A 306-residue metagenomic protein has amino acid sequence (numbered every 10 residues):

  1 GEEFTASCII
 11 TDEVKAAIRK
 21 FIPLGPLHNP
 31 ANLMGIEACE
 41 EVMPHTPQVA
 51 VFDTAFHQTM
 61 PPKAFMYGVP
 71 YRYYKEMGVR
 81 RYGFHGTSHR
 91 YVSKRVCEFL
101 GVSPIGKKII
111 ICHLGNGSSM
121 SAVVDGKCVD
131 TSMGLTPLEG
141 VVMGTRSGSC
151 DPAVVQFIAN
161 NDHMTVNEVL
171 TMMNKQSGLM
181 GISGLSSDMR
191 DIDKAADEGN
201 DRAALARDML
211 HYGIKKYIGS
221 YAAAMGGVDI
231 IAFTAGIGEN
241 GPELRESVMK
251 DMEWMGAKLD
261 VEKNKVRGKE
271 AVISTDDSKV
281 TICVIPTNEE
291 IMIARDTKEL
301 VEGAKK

Functional and structural regions predicted by a protein language model:
G1-H28, P47-V49, A55-A64: Short beta-strand-loop/turn "lid" adjacent to the catalytic site in phosphate-handling enzymes
P26-P30, P47-F52, Q58, I110-C112 (+3 more regions): General beta-strand structural signal in soluble alpha/beta enzymes
P47-V49, G227-G236: Short glycine-rich phosphate-binding loop at a beta-alpha junction
T59-N161: Glycine-rich phosphate-binding loop of actin/hexokinase-like ATP-binding domains
V124, D130-T165, T171, A235-V266 (+1 more regions): Catalytic phosphate/nucleotide-handling subdomain of diverse soluble enzymes
T171, G178-I182, M189-A224: Adenine-nucleotide phosphate-binding core of ATP-dependent small-molecule kinases
A204, D208-V228, G238-K306: Internal helix-turn-beta structural module
